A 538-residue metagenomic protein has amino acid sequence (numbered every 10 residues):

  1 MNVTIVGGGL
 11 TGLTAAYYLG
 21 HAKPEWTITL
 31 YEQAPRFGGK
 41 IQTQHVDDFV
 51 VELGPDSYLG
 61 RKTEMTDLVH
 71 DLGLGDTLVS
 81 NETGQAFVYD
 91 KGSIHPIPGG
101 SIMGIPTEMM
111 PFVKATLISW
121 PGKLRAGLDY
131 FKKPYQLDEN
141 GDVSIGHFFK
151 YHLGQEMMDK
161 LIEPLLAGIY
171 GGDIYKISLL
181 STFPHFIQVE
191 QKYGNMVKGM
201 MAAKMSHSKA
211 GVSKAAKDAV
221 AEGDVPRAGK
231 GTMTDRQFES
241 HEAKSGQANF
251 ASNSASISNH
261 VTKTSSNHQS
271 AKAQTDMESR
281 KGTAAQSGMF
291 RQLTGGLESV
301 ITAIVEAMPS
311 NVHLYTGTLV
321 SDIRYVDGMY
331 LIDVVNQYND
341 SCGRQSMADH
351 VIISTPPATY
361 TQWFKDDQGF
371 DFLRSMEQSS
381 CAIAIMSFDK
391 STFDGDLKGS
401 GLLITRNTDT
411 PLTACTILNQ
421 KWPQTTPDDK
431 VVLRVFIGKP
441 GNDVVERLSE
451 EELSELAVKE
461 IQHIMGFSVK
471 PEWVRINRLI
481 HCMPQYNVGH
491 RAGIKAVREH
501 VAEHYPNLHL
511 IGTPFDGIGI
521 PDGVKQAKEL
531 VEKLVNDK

Functional and structural regions predicted by a protein language model:
M1-T11: Beta1/beta-strand and adjacent pyrophosphate-binding region of the FAD-binding site in flavoprotein oxidoreductases
T11, R36, A358: Conserved Rossmann-like nucleotide-cofactor binding loop
G20-H45: Glycine-rich FAD pyrophosphate-binding loop
D47-Q136: Dinucleotide-binding Rossmann-like beta1-alpha1 core, especially the glycine-rich loop that anchors the ADP
D67-G99, H152-D159, A307-L314, S321-L331: Feature captures the FAD/FMN-dependent oxidoreductase FAD-binding
L128-D322: Active-site/ligand-binding neighborhood in enzyme catalytic cores
D224-A228, T232, A243-K244, A255 (+4 more regions): Mid-domain catalytic core of redox enzymes that form a hydrophobic substrate pocket/lid adjacent to a catalytic redox
L397-K398, C415-K538: Conserved flavin/dinucleotide-binding core of flavoenzymes
